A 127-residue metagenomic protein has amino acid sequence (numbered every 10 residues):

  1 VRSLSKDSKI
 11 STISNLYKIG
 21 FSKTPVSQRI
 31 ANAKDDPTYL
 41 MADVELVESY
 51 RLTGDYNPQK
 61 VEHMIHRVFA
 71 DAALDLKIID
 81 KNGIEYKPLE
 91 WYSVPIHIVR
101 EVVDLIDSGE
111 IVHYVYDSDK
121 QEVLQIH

Functional and structural regions predicted by a protein language model:
V1-H127: Non-catalytic accessory segments flanking enzymatic or RNA/DNA-binding domains
